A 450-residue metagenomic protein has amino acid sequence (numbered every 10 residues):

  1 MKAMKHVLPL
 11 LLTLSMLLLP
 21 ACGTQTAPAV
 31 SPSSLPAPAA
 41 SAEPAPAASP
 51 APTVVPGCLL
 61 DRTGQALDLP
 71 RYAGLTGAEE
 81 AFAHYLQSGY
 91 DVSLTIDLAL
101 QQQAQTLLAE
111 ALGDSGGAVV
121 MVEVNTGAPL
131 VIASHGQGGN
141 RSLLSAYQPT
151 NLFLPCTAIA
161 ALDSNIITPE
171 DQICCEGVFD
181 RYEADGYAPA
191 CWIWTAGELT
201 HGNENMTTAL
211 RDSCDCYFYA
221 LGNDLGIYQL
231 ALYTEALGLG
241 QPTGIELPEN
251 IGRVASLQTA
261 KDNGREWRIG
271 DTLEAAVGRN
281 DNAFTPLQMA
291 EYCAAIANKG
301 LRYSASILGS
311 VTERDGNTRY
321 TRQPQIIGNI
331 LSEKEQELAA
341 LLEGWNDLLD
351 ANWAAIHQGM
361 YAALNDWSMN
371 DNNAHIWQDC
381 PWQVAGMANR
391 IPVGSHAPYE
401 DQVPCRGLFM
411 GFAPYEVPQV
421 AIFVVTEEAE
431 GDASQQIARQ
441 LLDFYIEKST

Functional and structural regions predicted by a protein language model:
M1-A3: N-terminal secretory signal peptides that target proteins for export/translocation
K5-T13: Sec-dependent signal peptide recognition, specifically the positively charged N-region followed immediately by
L18-A21: C-terminal motif of bacterial Sec signal peptides marking the signal peptidase cleavage site
G23-A118, Y320-Q336, R406-F409, E416 (+1 more regions): Extracytoplasmic/periplasmic proteins that interact with beta-lactams or build/remodel peptidoglycan
Q65, E80, Y90, L94 (+14 more regions): Solvent-exposed, polar/charged alpha-helical surfaces in well-ordered, non-transmembrane soluble domains, broadly
A73-L86, Q137-N151: A short, polar/charged loop-to-alpha-helix boundary motif
G117-T150, D163-T426: Beta-lactam-recognizing serine transpeptidase/beta-lactamase-like catalytic domain environment
A297, L364, R439-T450: Short amphipathic alpha-helical signal-transduction/dimerization elements
